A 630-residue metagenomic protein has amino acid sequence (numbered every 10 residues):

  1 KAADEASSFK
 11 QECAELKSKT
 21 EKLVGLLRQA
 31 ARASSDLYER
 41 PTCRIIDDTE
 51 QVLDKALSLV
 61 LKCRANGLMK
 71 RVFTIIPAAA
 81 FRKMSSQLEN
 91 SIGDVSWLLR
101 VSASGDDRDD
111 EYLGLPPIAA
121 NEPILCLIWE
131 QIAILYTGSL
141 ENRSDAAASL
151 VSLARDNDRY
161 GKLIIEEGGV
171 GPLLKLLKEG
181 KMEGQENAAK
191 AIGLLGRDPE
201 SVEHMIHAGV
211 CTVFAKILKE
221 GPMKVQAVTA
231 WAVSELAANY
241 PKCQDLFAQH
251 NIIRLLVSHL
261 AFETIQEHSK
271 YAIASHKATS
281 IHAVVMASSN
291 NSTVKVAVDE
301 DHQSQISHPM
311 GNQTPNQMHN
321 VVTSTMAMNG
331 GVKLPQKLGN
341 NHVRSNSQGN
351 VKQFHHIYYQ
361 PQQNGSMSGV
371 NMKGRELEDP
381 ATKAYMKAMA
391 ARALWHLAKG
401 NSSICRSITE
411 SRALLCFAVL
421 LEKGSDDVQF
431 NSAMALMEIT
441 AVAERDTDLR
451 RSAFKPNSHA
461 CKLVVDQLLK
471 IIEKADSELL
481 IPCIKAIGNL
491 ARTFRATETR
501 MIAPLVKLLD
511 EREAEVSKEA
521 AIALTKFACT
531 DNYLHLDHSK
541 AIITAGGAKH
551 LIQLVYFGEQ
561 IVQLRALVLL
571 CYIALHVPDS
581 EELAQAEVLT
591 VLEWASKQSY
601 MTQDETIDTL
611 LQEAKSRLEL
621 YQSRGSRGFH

Functional and structural regions predicted by a protein language model:
K1, K10-K22, I45-K55, K62-A65 (+18 more regions): Alpha-helical solenoid repeats of the armadillo/HEAT superfamily in eukaryotic scaffolding/adaptor proteins
K1-S7, V24-P41, L61, A65-F73 (+3 more regions): Short, charged/polar, low-complexity loop and linker segments that flank or interrupt alpha-helical bundles
K1-S8, P77-R155, G339-L377, K615-H630: N-terminal "cap/leader" segments of large eukaryotic alpha-helical scaffolds
A3-D36, S149, L153-G168: Alpha-helical solenoid scaffolds in large eukaryotic transport, assembly, and signaling factors
A6-C13, A33-R44, A65-I75, L163 (+3 more regions): Short, surface-exposed loop/turn segments at secondary-structure junctions
P117-G196, E203, H207, A215 (+1 more regions): Eukaryotic intrinsically disordered, low-complexity regions
E130-I132, P172-L174, M205, V213-K216 (+8 more regions): Buried hydrophobic core positions in alpha-solenoid tandem helical repeats
Q303, M310-A393: Intrinsically disordered, low-complexity acidic Ser/Thr-rich regulatory segments
